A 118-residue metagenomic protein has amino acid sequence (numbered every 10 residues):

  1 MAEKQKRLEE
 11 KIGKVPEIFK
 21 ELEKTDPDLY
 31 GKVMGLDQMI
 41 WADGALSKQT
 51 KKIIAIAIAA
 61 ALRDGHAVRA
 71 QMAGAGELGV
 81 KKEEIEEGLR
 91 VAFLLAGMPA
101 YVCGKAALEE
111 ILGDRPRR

Functional and structural regions predicted by a protein language model:
M1-T50, C103-R118: Acidic, glycine/proline-rich low-complexity segments that act as flexible tails and inter-domain linkers
P16, K51-A55, E86: Non-catalytic, well-ordered alpha-helical scaffold segments
E23, G44, L62-G65, G79 (+1 more regions): Residues at alpha-helix boundaries and short interhelical turns
D37-Q38, A55, M72-G76, L89-R90 (+1 more regions): Amphipathic alpha-helical segments within well-ordered protein domains
K51-G65: Amphipathic, charged-and-aliphatic alpha-helical interface segments that function as noncatalytic docking
A61-L89: Mid-chain, well-packed structural core segment of small domains
A73-V80, A96, A107-P116: Short alpha-helical linear motifs
E86-E109: C-terminal structural segments of small proteins and small subunits
